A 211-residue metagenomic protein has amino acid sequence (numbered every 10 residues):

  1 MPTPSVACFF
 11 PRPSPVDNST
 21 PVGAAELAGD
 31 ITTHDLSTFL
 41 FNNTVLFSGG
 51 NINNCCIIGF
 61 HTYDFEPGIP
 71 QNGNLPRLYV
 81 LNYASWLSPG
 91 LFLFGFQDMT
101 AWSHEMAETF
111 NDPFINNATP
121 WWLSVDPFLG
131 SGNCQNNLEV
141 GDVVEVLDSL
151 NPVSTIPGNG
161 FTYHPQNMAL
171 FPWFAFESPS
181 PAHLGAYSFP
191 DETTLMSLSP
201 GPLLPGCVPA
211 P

Functional and structural regions predicted by a protein language model:
P4-T109, F114: Active-site-proximal segment of zinc-dependent metalloprotease catalytic domains
N51-F92, F96, P113-P211: Metalloprotease/metallohydrolase-associated module, dominated by Zn2+-dependent proteases
